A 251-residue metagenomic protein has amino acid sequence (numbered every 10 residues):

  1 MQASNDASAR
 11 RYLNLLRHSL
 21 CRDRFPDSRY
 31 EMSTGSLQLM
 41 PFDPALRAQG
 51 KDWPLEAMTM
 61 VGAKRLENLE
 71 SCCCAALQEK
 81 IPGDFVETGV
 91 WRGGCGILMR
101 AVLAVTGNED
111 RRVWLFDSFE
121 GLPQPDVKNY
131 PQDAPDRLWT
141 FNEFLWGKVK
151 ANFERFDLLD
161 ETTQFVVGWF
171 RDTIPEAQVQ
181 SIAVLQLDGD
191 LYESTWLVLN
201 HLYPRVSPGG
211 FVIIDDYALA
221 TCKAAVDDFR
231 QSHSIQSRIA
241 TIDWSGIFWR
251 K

Functional and structural regions predicted by a protein language model:
Q2-Y12, S19-D23, R29-G35, L39-A63 (+1 more regions): S-adenosylmethionine/decaboxylated-SAM
N68-K80: Conserved alpha-helix/loop element of class I SAM-dependent methyltransferases that forms part of the SAM/SAH-binding
